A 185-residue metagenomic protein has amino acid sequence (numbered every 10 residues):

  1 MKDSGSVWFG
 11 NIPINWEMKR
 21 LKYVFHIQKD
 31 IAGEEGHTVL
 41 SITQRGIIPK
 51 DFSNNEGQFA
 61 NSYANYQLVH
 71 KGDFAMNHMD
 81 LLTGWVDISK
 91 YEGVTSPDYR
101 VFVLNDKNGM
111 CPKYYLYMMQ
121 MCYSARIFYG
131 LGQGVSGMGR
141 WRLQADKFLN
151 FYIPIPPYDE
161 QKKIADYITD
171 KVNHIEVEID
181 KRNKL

Functional and structural regions predicted by a protein language model:
K2-A32, N150, Y158-K162, D170-V177 (+1 more regions): Non-catalytic DNA-recognition/assembly elements of restriction-modification systems
K2-S4, G93-R100, V135-K162: A short glycine-rich beta-alpha junction/loop motif
S4, K22-K71: Sequence-specific dsDNA recognition surfaces
I31-Q44, L68, V86-V101, D106-G109: Short, surface-exposed loop/turn microsegments at beta-strand edges and helix-strand junctions
M76-N77: A generic structural signal for residues embedded in beta-strands
D80-G84: Short, charged beta-turn/beta-strand-edge "cap" motif at the junction between a beta-strand and an adjacent loop
K113-S124, L131: Glycine- and charge-enriched low-complexity intrinsically disordered segments
